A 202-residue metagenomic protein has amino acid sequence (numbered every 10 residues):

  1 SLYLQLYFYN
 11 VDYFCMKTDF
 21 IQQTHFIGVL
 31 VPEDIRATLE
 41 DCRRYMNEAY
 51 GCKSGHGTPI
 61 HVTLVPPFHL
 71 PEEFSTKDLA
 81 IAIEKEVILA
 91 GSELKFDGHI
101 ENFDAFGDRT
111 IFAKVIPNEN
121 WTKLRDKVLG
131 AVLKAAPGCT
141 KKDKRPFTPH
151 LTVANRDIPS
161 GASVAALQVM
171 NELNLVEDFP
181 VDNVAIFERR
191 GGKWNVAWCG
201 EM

Functional and structural regions predicted by a protein language model:
V11-D12: Acidic, Ala/Val/Gly-enriched low-complexity intrinsically disordered segments
C15-D97, N118-E177, N183, K193-M202: Basic, often amphipathic N-terminal segments
E101-N102: Short edge beta-strands and adjacent beta->alpha junctions
F106-R109, K193: Short acidic/glycine-enriched loop/turn segments that link adjacent beta-strands
